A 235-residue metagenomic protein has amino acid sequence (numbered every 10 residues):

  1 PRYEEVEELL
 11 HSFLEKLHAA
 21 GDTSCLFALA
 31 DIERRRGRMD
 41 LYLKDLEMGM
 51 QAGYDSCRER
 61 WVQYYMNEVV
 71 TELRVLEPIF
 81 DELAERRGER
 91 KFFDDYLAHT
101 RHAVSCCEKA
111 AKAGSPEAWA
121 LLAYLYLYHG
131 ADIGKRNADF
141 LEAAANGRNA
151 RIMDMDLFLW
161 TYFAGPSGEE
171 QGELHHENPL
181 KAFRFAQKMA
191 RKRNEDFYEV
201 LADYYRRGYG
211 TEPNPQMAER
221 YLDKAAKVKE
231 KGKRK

Functional and structural regions predicted by a protein language model:
P1, A20-D22, A52-D55, N67-E68 (+8 more regions): Short helix-capping/linker turns of helical repeat alpha-solenoids
V6, L10, Y42, Y96 (+4 more regions): Single-residue signature of alpha-solenoid repeat helices
H11, E15, E47, R101 (+4 more regions): Alpha-solenoid helical repeat scaffolds
L26, R58, W119-L122, M153-D156 (+1 more regions): Canonical tetratricopeptide repeat
D31-E33, Q63-N67, E72, L121-Y128 (+2 more regions): Hydrophobic face of amphipathic alpha-helices that form TPR/SEL1-like repeat modules and related alpha-solenoid
G49-M50, E142-G147, Q216-V228: TPR/TPR-like (Sel1-like) alpha-helical repeat modules
